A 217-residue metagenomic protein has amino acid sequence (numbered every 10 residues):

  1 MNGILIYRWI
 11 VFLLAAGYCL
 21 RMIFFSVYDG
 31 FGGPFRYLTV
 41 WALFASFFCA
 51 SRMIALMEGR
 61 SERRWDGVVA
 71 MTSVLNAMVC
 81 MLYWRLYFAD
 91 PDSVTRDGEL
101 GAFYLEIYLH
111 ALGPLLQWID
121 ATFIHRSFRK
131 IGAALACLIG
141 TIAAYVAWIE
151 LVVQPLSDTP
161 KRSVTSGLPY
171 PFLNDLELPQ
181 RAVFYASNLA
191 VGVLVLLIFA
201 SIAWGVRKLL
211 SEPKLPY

Functional and structural regions predicted by a protein language model:
M1-L13: N-terminal membrane topogenic signal
R21-G30, E58, W84-D97: Juxtamembrane "helix-exit" motif on the non-cytosolic side of transmembrane helices
F31-L38, R64-V68, S93-I107, A133-A134: Non-cytosolic membrane-interface motifs at loop->transmembrane helix junctions
R60-L75, I131-G140: Interfacial segments of alpha-helical transmembrane regions
L75-V79, L135-P155: Hydrophobic alpha-helical membrane-insertion segments
A102-L115, A186-V191: Membrane-interface loop-to-helix entry segments
L112-K130: Alpha-helical transmembrane segments in multipass membrane proteins, preferentially the mid-helix core
L156-W204: Membrane-interface transmembrane-helix boundary segments in multi-pass integral membrane proteins
